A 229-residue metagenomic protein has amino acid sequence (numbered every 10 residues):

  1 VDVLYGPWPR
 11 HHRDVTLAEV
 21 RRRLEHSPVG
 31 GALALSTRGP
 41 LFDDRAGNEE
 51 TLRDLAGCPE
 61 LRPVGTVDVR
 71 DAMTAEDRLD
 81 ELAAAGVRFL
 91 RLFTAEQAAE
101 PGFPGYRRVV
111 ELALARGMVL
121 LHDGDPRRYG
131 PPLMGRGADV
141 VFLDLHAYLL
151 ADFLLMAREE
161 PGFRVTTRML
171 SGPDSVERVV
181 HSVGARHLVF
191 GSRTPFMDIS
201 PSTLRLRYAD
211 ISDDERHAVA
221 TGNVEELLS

Functional and structural regions predicted by a protein language model:
V1, L33-S36, V64-T66, R91 (+4 more regions): Active-site neighborhood of phospho(di)ester-bond hydrolases with catalytic His/Asp-centered motifs
V1-V3, R13-G31, S200-S229: Mid-to-C-terminal alpha-helical segments outside catalytic/metal-binding sites
D2, L24, T51, L55 (+8 more regions): Conserved, mostly hydrophobic/aromatic
V3-L4, E19-F42, E60-T66, V87-A95 (+1 more regions): Divalent metal-dependent hydrolysis catalytic cores, especially in the metallo-beta-lactamase
G6-P9, G39-D43, R70-M73, Q97-A98 (+4 more regions): Active-site environment of divalent metal-dependent phosphoester hydrolases
E19-R23, G47-D54, R78-L82, G105-V109 (+4 more regions): A general structural detector for well-ordered alpha-helical segments in enzyme core domains, enriched
R45-L121: Active-site gating/metal-coordination segments in enzymes
G102-V189: Catalytic pocket-lining loop regions of alpha/beta-barrel enzymes, especially the amidohydrolase/enolase/GH5 lineages
